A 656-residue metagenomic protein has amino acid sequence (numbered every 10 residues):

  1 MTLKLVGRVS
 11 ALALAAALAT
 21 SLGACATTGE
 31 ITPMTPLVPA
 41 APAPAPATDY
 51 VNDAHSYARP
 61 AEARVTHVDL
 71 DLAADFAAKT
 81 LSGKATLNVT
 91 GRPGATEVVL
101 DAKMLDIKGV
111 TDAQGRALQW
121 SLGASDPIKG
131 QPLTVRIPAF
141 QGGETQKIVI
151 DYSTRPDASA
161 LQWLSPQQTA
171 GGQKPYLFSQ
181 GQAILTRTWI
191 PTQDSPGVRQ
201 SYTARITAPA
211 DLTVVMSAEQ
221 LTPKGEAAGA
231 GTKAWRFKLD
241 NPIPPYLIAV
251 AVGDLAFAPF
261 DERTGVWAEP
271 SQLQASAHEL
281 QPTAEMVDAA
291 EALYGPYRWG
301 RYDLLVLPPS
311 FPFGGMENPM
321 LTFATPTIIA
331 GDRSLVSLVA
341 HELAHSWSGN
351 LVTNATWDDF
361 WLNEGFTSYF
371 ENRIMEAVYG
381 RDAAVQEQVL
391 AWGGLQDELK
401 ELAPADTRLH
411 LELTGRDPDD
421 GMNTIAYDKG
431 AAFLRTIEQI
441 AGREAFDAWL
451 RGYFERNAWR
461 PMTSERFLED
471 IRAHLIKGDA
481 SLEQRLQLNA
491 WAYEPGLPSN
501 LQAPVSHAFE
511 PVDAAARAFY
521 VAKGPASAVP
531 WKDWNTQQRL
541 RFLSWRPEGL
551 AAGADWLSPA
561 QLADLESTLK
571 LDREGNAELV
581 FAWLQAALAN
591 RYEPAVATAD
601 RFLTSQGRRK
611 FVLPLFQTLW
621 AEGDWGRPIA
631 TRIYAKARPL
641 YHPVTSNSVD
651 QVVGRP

Functional and structural regions predicted by a protein language model:
L3-C25: Gram-negative bacterial Sec-dependent N-terminal signal peptides
C25-W299, T424, A441: Acidic/His-enriched low-complexity segments
T27-V38, A47, I107, F237 (+1 more regions): Hydrophobic alpha-helical and helix-loop surface patches within well-folded domains that function as non-catalytic
P93-G94, Q114-R116, Q141-G143, P223-T232 (+4 more regions): Short, glycine- and charge-enriched coil/turn segments that flank and shape catalytic ligand pockets
L100, W163-S165, S217-L221, D359-F360 (+8 more regions): Composition- and surface-driven signal marking solvent-exposed, interaction-prone regions in large proteins
L105, L212, I328-I329, L588: Hydrophobic pocket-lining residues within nucleotide cofactor-binding pockets
V149, K174-Y176, M216-G225, T232 (+2 more regions): Short, charged low-complexity linear motifs
N423-T424, A458-T463, I476-P656: Long, ordered, helix-rich scaffold segments
